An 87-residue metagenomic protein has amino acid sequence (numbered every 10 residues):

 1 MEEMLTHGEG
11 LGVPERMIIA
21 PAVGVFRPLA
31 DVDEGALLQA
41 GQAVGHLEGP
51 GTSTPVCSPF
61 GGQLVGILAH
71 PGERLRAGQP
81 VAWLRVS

Functional and structural regions predicted by a protein language model:
M1-L47, S53-G61: Acidic, low-complexity mobile loops and tails
A30-D31, E48, L68, R85: A generic structural motif
D33, V65, R74: Basic/aromatic-rich interaction segments and small domains that mediate binding to polyanionic partners
L38-G41, G45, L68-P71, L75-G78: Structured N-terminal alpha/beta-domain signature that marks small ligand/cofactor-binding or signaling modules
A43, G49, P80, V86-S87: Short, surface-exposed secondary-structure boundary micro-motifs
T54, E73, A82: Glycine-centered loop/turn positions within well-structured domains that cap or flank conserved ligand/cofactor-binding
C57-P71: Short, compositionally biased
